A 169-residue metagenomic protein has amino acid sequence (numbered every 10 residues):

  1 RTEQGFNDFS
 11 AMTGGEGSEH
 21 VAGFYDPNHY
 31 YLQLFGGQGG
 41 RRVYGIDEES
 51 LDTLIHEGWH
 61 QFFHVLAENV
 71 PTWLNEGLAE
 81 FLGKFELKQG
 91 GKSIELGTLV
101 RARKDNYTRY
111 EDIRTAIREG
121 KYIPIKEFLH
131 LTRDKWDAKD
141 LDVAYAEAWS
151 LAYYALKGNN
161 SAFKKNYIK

Functional and structural regions predicted by a protein language model:
R1-G15, E19-H20, N106, I113-W136: Short alpha-helical interface patches
R1-T72, K88: Juxtacatalytic substrate-recognition/specificity segment
M12, E57, Q61-V65, F81-Q89 (+5 more regions): Structured segments of extracytoplasmic/periplasmic soluble domains in secreted or envelope-associated proteins
Y30, A79, R133-D134: Short capping/connector residues at structural and topological boundaries
L32, G97, F163-N166: Short, well-ordered strand-loop elements centered on a beta-strand within folded domains, enriched for acidic residues
V43-I55, E68-E76, A138-A148, L156 (+1 more regions): Solvent-exposed, acidic/flexible segments
L66-K126, K169: Post-HExxH zinc-binding segment in Zn-dependent metallohydrolases
E111-K169: Pan-zinc metallopeptidase signature
